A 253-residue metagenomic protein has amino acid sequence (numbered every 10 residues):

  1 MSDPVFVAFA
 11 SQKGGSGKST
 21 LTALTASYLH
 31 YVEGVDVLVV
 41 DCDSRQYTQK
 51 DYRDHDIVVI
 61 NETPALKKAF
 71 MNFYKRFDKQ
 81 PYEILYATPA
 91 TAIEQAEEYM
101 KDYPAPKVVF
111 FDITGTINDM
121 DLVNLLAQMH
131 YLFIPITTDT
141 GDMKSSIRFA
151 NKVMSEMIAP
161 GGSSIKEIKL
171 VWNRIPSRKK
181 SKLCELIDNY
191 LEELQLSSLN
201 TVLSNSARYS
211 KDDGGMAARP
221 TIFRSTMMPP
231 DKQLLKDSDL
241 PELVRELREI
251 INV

Functional and structural regions predicted by a protein language model:
M1-S11: Extreme N-terminal, non-catalytic leader segments that precede Walker-type/kinase nucleotide-binding cores
A10-S16, Y31-V109: P-loop/Walker-type NTP enzyme "switch/lid" segment
T20-L21: Hydrophobic positions on the alpha1 helix immediately C-terminal to the Walker A/P-loop
L24-Y28: Active-site signature of alpha/beta-hydrolase-fold catalytic machinery across serine- and Asp/Cys-nucleophile hydrolases
M120-T140: Inter-motif core of Ras-like GTPase G domains
S146-G162: Conserved C-terminal guanine-recognition region of P-loop GTPase G domains, centered on the G4
R174-F223: Beta-strand-loop-alpha "switch" segments that mediate conformational coupling across diverse proteins
K211-P241: C-terminal boundary of histidine-terminating zinc-finger modules
